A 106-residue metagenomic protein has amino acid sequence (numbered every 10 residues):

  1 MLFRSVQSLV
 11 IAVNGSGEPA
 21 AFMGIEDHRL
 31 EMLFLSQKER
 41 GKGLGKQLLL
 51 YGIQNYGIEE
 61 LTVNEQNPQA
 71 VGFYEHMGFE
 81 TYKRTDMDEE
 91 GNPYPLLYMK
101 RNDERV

Functional and structural regions predicted by a protein language model:
Q7-A21: Conserved beta-hairpin
A12, K38-Y51: Conserved acetyl-CoA pyrophosphate-binding loop and the N-cap/start of the following alpha-helix in GNAT-like
E26-R40, V63-N64: A short, internal acetyl-CoA/4′-phosphopantetheine-binding micro-motif in the GNAT/acyltransferase core
G45, L49, Q66-A70, M87-P93: Short glycine/proline-centered loop/turn elements that form peptide/ligand docking sites
Q54-Q66: Conserved GNAT acetyl-CoA-binding A-motif
T62-N64, E80-L97: Conserved catalytic-core motifs of GNAT/GCN5-like acyltransferases
Y74, F79: Conserved active-site tyrosine of GNAT-family acetyltransferases
